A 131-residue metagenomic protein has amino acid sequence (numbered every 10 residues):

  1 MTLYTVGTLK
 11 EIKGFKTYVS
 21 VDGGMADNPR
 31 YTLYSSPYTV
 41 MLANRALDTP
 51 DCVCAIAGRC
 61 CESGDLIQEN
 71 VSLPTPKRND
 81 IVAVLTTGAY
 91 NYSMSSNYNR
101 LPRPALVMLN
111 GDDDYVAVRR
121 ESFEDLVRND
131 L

Functional and structural regions predicted by a protein language model:
M1-L131: Charged (often Lys/Glu-rich) extended helix/loop segments that serve as interaction or gating elements
